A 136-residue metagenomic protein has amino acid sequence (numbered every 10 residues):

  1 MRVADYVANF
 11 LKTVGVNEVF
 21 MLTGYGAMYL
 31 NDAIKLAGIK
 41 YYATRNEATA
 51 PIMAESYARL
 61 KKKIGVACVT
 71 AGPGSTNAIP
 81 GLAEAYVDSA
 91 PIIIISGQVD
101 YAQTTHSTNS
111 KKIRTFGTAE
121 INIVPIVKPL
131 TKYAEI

Functional and structural regions predicted by a protein language model:
M1-I136: N-terminal alpha/beta PP-like core and its mobile active-site loop of ThDP/TPP-dependent enzymes
